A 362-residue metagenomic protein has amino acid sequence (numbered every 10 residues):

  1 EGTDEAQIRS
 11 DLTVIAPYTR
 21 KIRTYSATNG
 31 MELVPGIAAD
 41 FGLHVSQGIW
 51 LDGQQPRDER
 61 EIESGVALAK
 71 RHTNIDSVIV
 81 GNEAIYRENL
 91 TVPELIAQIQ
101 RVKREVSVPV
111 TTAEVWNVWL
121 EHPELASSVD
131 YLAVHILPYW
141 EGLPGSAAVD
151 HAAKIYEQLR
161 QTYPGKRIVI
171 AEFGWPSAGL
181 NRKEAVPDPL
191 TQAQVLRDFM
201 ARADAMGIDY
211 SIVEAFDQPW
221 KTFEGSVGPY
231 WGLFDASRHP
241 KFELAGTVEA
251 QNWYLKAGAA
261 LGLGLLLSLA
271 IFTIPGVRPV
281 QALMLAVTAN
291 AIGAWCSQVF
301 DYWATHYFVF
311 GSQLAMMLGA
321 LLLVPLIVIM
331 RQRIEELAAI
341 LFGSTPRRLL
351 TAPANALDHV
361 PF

Functional and structural regions predicted by a protein language model:
E1-V14, Y18-K21: Boundary/entry segment of secreted carbohydrate-active catalytic domains
I15, I22, V78, L132 (+2 more regions): Conserved, mostly hydrophobic/aromatic
A27, L33-P109: Substrate-binding cleft of extracellular glycoside hydrolase catalytic domains
N29-L33, R57-A67, A113-S127, A153-E157: Alpha-helical scaffolding within the catalytic cores of extracellular/periplasmic polymer-degrading hydrolases
I49, Q100-L120, K166-E172, I208-Q218: Aromatic-lined carbohydrate-recognition surfaces of secreted/lumenal glycan-active proteins
D76, E114-A152, W175-P176: Aromatic- and acid-rich polysaccharide-binding/catalytic face of secreted or lumenal carbohydrate-active enzymes
W140-N181, S268: Glycoside hydrolase catalytic-domain groove-lining segments
N181-L190, M206-D209, V213-P361: Aromatic-rich peripheral "rim/lid" segments of glycoside hydrolase catalytic domains that contact and position glycan
